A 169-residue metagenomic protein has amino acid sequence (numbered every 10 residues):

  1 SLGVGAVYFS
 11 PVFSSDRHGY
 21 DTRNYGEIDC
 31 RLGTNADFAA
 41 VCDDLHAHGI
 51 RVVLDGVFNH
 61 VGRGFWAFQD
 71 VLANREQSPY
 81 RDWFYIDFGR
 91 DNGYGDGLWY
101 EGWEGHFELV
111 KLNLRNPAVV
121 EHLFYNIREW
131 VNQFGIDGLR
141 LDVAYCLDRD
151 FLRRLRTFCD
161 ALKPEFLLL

Functional and structural regions predicted by a protein language model:
L2-G5, V12-E129, Q133, L155-A161 (+1 more regions): Substrate-binding/active-site clefts of carbohydrate-active enzymes
Y8-P11, D142: Residue-level recognition of beta-strand->loop/alpha-helix junctions
C30-L32, A144-D150: Acidic-and-aromatic substrate-binding clefts and catalytic sites of carbohydrate-active enzymes
V53, G138-A144: Short catalytic-loop micro-motif centered on adjacent basic/acidic residues
L139, F166-L167: Residue-level recognition of the N-termini of beta-strands and the immediately preceding loop/turn
A144-Y145, L167-L169: Aromatic- and carboxylate-enriched substrate-binding clefts and catalytic-loop regions of carbohydrate-active enzymes
